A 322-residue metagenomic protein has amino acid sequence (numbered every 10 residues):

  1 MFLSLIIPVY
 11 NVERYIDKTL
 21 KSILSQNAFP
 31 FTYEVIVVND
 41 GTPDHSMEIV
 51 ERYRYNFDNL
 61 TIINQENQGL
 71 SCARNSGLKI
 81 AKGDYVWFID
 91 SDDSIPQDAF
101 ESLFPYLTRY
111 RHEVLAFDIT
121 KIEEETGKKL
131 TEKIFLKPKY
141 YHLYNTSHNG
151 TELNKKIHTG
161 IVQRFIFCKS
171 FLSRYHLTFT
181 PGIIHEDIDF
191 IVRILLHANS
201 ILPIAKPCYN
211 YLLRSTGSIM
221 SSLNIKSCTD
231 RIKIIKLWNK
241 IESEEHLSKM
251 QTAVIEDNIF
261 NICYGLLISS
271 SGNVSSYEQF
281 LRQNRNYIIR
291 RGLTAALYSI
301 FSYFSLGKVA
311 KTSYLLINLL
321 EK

Functional and structural regions predicted by a protein language model:
F2-S4, E34, D189: Cell-envelope/extracellular polymer assembly enzymes that use nucleotide-activated donors
V12-Q26: Short, well-formed alpha-helical segments that are part of the catalytic scaffolds of diverse glycosyltransferases
S22, N39-E48, E66: A conserved acidic beta->alpha catalytic loop
Q65-A81, S91, S102: Glycine-rich, basic loop-to-helix element that forms the pyrophosphate-binding segment of sugar-nucleotide handling
L70, S91-L202, Y211-L223: Donor-binding/catalytic cores of nucleotide-activated saccharide and glycerol-phosphate transferases/polymerases
V86: Short aromatic/hydrophobic "clamp" motif used to bind/position activated sugar donors
K206-S215, S221-K249, I262-Y287: Catalytic core of nucleotide-sugar-dependent glycosyltransferases
S271-K322: Membrane-interface aromatic/basic loop that binds lipid-linked glycans or pyrophosphate carriers, typified by
